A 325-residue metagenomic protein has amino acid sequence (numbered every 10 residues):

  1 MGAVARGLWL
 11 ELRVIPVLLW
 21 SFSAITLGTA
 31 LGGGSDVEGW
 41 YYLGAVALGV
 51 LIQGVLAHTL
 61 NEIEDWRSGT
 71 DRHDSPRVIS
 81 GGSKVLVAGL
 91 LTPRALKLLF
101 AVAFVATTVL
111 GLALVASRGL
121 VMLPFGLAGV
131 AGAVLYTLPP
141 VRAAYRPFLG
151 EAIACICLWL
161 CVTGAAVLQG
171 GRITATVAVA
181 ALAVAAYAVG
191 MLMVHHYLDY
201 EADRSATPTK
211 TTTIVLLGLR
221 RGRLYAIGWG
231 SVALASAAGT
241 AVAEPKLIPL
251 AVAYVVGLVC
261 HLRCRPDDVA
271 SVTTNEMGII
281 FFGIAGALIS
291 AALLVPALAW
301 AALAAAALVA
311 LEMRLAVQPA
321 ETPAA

Functional and structural regions predicted by a protein language model:
M1-T59, E64, Y136-C161, Q169-R172 (+1 more regions): Topogenic membrane-insertion module of multi-pass membrane proteins
L19-G28, E151-A166, T213-L219, T274-A292: Small-residue-rich segments of transmembrane alpha-helices in multi-pass membrane proteins, especially helix faces
L19-S23, G44, L48, I52 (+9 more regions): Lipid-exposed faces of alpha-helical membrane segments in multi-pass integral membrane proteins
L27-L48, T108-P124, C161-L182, A235-L247 (+1 more regions): Helix-coil boundary and interhelical linker segments in multi-pass alpha-helical membrane proteins
L51-D65, V130-P140, W159-G164, L182-D199 (+2 more regions): Transmembrane alpha-helical segments that form the membrane-embedded catalytic/substrate-channel core of multi-pass
H58-A106, V189-S231: Solvent-exposed interhelical
G82-R172: Intramembrane alpha-helical segments
A243-A325: Extended hydrophobic alpha-helices typical of membrane-associated regions
